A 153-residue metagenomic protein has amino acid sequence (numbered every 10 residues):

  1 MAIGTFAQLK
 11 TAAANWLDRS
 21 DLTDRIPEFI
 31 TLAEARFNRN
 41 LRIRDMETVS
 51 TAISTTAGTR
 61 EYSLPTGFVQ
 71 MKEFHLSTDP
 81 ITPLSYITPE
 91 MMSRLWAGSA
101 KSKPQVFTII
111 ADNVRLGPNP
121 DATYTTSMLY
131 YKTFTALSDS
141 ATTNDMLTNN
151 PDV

Functional and structural regions predicted by a protein language model:
M1-V153: Glycine-enriched, solvent-exposed interface loops adjoining structured elements
